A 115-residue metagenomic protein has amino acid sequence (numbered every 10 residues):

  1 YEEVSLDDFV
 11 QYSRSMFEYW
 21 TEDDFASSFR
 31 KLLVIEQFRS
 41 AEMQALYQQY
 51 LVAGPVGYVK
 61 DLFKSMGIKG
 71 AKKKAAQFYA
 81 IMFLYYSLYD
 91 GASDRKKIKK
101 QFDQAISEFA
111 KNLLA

Functional and structural regions predicted by a protein language model:
Y1-D23, K74-F78: Hydrophobic alpha-helical connector segments
E2-S5, Y12, Q104-A115: N-terminal hydrophobic signal/anchor transmembrane helix of membrane proteins
Q11, S27-S28, G57: A generic alpha-helix surface/boundary motif
R14-E18, V34, K60-K64: Amphipathic alpha-helical segments within well-ordered protein domains
M16, R30-V34, F78-Y85: Short alpha-helical scaffolding segments that buttress acidic/His motifs in well-ordered protein cores
E18-E22, I35-R39, F83, K111-A115: Residues at helix-coil transition
T21-Q49: Amphipathic alpha-helical segments used for helix-helix packing
A45, Q49, A53, L62-L113: Hydrophobic/aromatic-rich alpha-helical bundle segments in the mid-to-C-terminal region
